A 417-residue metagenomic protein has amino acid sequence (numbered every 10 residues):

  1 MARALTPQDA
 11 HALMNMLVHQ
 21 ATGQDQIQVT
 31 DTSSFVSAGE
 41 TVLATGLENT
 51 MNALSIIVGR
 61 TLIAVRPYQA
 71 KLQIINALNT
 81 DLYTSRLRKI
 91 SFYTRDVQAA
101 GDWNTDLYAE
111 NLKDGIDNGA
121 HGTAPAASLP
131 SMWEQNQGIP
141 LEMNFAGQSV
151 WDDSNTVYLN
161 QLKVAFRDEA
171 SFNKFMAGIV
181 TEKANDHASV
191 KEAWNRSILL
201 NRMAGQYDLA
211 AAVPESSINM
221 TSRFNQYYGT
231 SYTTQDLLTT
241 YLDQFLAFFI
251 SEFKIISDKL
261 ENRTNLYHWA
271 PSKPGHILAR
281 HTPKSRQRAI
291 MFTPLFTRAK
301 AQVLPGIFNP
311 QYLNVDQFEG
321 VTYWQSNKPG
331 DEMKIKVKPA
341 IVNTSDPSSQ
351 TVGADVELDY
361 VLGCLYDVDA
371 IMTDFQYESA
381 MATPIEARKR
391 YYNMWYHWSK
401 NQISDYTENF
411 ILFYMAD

Functional and structural regions predicted by a protein language model:
M1-I75, Q302-D417: Extended, compositionally biased alpha-helical segments that mediate assembly or anchoring
L5-Q8, A38-T45, N49, A53 (+4 more regions): Alpha-helix boundary/N-cap detector
Q24, T61, V65, Q69 (+6 more regions): Short secondary-structure junctions and interdomain/linker hinges
V29-S33, Y68, L72-A77, E192 (+2 more regions): Short glycine-rich, low-complexity/disordered patches
S55-N155: Assembly/oligomerization interface modules of large self-assembling protein complexes
G138-A212, R390-Y396: Long, contiguous amphipathic alpha-helices that act as assembly "spine/axial" helices in icosahedral shell and virion
D208-V337: Extended, solvent-exposed, turn-rich assembly/linker loops in the middle of proteins
